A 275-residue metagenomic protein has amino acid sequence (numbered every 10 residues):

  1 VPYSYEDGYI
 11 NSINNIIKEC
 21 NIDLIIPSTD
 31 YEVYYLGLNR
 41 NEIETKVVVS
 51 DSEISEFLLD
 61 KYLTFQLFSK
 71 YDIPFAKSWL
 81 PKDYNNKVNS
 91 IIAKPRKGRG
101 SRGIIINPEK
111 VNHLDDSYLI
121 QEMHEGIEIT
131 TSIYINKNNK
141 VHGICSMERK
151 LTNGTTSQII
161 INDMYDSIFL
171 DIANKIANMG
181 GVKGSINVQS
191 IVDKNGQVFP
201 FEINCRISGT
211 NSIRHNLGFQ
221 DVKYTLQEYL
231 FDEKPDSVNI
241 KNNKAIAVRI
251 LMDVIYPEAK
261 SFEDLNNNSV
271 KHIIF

Functional and structural regions predicted by a protein language model:
V1-I16: Glycine-rich, highly charged phosphate/nucleotide-binding loops
E19-L59, P74-K77: A short, GP-enriched loop/loop-strand-helix hinge that lies immediately N-terminal to, or at the N-terminal rim
Y35-L38, R102-I104, T130, S212: Short glycine-/acidic-enriched loop or helix-start segments at secondary-structure transitions that form or flank
E44, I54-E128, I135-K140, S167: Active-site nucleotide/adenylate-binding loops and adjacent lid/helix of ATP-dependent enzymes
I91, H142-G143, Q197-E202: Protein kinase-like catalytic core scaffold
S117-G181, S185, V192, N204-L230 (+1 more regions): ATP-dependent carboxylate/phosphate-activation module, predominantly the ATP-grasp catalytic core and closely related
Y224-F275: Peripheral (often C-terminal) accessory segments that flank ATP-dependent C-N-forming ligase machineries
